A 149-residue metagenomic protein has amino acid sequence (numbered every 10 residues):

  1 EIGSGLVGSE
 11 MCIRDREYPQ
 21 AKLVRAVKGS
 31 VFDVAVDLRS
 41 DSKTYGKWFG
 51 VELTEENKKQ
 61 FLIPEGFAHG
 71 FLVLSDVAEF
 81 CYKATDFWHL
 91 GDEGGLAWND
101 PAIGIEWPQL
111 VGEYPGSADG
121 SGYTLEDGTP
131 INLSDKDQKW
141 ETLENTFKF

Functional and structural regions predicted by a protein language model:
E1-G8, C12-I13: Single conserved hydrophobic/aromatic residue that forms the stacking wall/gate of nucleotide- or nucleobase-binding
R16-K22, E56-N57: A short beta-loop-beta micro-motif enriched in histidine and acidic residues
L23-L38, E52-E55, L62, V73-L74: Short, conserved beta-strand element in jelly-roll/cupin
A35, F49-E52, K83, E93 (+1 more regions): Extended, hydrophobic alpha-helical segments
K43: A cross-family signal for N-terminal binding/gating loops and helix N-caps that shape access to the active site
L53-V77, Y82-T85: Conserved metal-binding segment of the jelly-roll/cupin
D86-L143: Surface-exposed, gly/pro-biased binding rims or lids
